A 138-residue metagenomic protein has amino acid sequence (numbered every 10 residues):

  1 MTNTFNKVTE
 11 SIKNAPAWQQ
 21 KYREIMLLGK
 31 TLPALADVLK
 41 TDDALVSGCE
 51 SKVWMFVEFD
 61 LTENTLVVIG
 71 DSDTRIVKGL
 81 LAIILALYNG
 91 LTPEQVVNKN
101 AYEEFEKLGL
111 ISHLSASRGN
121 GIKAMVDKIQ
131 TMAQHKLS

Functional and structural regions predicted by a protein language model:
T2-K52, F59-E63, F105-S138: N-terminal intrinsically disordered, cationic/polar leader segments that include organellar targeting peptides
T9-E10, A82-L85: Amphipathic alpha-helical segments within well-ordered protein domains
K21, I76-L81, T92, A101 (+1 more regions): Amphipathic alpha-helical interface surfaces
L28, K78, N89: Short glycine-rich loop/turn motifs that provide flexible caps or phosphate-binding loops at active sites
D43-C49, V68-S72, E94-N98: Solvent-exposed interaction patches of small proteins and small membrane subunits
E58-T74, L85-N89: Conserved interaction-surface patches within small, structured recognition/assembly domains
D71-G79, G119: Short, conserved micro-motifs enriched in small and acidic residues
G90-E106: Glycine-rich phosphate/pyrophosphate-binding loops and their adjacent beta-strand/loop elements at enzyme active sites
